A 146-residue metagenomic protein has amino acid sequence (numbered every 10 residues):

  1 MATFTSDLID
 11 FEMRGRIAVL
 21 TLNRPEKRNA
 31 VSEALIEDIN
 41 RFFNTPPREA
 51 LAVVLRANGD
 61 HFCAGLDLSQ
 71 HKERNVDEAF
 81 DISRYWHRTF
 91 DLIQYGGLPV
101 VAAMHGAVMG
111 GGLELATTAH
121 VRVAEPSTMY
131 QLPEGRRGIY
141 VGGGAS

Functional and structural regions predicted by a protein language model:
M1-N58, D91: Conserved CoA-thioester-binding segment of acyl-CoA-metabolizing enzymes
L20, L55, D67, L115-T117: Hydrophobic/aromatic residues within transmembrane alpha-helices of multi-pass small-molecule transporters
N29, G65, G106, G112: Conserved phosphate-binding and hydrolysis motifs of nucleotide-dependent enzymes
E49, A57-L92, V108, G138: Glycine- (often His-adjacent) and acidic-residue-rich active-site loop that binds/positions the CoA thioester
T89, I93, G97, A103 (+1 more regions): CoA-thioester-processing core
